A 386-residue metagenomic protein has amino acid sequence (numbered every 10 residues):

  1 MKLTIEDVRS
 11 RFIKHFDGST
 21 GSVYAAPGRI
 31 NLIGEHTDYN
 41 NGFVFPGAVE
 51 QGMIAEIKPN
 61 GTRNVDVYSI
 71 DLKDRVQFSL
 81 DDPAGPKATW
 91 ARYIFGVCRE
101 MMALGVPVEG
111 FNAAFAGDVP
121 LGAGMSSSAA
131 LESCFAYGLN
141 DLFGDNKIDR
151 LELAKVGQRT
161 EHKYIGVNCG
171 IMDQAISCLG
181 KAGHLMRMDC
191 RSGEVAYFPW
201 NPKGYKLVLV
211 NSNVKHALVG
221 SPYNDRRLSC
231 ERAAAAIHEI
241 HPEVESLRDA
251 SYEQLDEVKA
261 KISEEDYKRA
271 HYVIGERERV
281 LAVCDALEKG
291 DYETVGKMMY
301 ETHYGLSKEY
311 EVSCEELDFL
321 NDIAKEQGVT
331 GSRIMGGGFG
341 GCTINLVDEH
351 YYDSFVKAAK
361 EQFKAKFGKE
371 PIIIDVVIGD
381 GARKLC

Functional and structural regions predicted by a protein language model:
M1-R29, I54-K87, H184-G331, L346-C386: C-terminal nucleotide
M1-Y24, I30, G34, N40-F43 (+5 more regions): Gly/Ser-rich oxyanion-binding loop with an adjacent helix/lid that shapes the negatively charged ligand pocket
N41-A48, R226-R227: Short Gly/aromatic-enriched secondary-structure transition segments
P46-A48, E56-P59, G105: Short, charge-rich binding segments
A113-F115, V210-S212, T343: A structural signal for short, well-ordered beta-strand segments
A130, C342-L346: FabD-like malonyl-/acyl-CoA
F339: Glycine-rich phosphate-binding loop
